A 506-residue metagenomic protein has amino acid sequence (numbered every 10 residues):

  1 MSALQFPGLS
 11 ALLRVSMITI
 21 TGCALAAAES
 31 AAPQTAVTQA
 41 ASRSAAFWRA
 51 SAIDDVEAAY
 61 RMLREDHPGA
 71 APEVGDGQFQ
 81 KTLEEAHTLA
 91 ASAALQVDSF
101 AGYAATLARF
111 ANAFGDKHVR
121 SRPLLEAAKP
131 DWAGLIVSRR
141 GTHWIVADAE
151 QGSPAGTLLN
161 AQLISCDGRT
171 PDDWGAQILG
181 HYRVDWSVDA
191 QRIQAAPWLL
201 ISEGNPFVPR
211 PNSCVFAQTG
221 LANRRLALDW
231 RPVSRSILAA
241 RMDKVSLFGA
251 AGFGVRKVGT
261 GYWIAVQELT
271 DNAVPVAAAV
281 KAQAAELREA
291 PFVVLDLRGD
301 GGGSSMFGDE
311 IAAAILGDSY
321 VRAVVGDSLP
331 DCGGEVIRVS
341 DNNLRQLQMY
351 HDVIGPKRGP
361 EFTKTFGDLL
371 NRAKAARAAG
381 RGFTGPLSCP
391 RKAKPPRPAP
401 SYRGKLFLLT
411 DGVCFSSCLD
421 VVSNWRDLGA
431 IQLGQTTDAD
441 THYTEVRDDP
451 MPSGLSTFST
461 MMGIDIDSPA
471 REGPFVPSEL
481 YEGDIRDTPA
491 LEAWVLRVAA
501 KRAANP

Functional and structural regions predicted by a protein language model:
M1-A11: N-terminal secretory signal peptides that target proteins for export/translocation
A11-S16, P33: Generic short amphipathic/hydrophobic targeting helices enriched at N-termini, encompassing Sec-type signal peptides
R14-A24: Bacterial N-terminal signal peptides
C23-Q39: Bacterial Sec-dependent signal peptides at the C-terminal "C-region" and cleavage site
Q34-R345, M349, K405-F407, D420 (+6 more regions): Flexible, low-complexity junctional segments that flank or bridge functional domains
Q78-A93, N342-G380, P395-A399, G473-P506: Extracytoplasmic/peripheral linker and loop segments enriched in polar/acidic and small residues with frequent Thr/Pro
N371, A375-A430, G434, T444: Flexible, glycine-rich surface segments
